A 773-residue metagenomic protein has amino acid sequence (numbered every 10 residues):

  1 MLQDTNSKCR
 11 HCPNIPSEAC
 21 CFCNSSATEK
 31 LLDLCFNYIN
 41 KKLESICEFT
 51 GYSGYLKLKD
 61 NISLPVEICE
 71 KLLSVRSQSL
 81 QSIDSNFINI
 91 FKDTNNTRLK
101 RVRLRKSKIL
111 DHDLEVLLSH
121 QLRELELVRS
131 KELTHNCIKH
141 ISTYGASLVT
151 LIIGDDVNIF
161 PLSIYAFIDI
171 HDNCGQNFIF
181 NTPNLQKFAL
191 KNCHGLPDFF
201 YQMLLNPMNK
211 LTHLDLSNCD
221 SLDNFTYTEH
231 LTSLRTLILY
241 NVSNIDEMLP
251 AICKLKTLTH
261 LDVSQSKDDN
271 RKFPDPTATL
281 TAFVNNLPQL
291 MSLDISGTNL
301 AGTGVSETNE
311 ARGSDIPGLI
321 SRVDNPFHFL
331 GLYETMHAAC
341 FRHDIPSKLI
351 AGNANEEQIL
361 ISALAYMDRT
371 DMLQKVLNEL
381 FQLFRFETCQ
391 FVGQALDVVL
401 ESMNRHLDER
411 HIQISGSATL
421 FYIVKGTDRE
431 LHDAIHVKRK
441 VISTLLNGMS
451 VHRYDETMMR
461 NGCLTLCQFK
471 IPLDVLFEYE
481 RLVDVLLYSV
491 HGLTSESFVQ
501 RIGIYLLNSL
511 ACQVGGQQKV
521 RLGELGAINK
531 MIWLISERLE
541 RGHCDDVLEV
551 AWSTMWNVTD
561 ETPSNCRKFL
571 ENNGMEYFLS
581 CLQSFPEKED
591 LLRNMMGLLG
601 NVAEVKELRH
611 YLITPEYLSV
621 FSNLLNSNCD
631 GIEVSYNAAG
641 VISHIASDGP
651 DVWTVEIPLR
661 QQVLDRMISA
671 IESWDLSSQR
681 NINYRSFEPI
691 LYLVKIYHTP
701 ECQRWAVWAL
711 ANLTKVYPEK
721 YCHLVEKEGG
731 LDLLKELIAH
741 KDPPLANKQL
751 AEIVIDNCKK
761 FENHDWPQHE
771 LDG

Functional and structural regions predicted by a protein language model:
L2-K131, Y144-G145, V149, H194 (+9 more regions): Cullin-RING E3 adaptor/co-adaptor recruitment helices
D60-N61, N86-T97, D111-Q121, C137-G145 (+14 more regions): Leucine-rich repeat
L80-N86, K106-D113, K131-I138, V157-C174 (+21 more regions): Short, solvent-exposed loop/turn at the beta-strand->alpha-helix junction within individual leucine-rich repeat
E115-L196, N206-P207, V424-D428, H432-V490 (+2 more regions): A generic tandem-repeat structural signature
V149, F180-Q186, L205-T212, T226 (+21 more regions): Alpha-helical solenoid repeats of the armadillo/HEAT superfamily in eukaryotic scaffolding/adaptor proteins
N173-I179, K187-N192, F200-M203, S217 (+16 more regions): Alpha-solenoid helical repeat scaffolds
K256, A311-R312, A351-E356, Q394-L400 (+14 more regions): Alpha-helical scaffold repeats of the Armadillo/HEAT/TPR superfamily
